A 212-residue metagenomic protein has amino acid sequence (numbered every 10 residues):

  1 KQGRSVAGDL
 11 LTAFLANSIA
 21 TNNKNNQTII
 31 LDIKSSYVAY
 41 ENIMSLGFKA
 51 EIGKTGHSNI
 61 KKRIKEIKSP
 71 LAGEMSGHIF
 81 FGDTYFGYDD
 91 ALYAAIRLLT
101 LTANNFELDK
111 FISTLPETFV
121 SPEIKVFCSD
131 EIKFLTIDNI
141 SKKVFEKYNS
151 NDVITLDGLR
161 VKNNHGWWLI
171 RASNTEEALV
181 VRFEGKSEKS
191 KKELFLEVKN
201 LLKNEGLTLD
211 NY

Functional and structural regions predicted by a protein language model:
K1-A13, A39-Y40: Short Gly/Thr/Asp-enriched flexible loops that form oxyanion-binding sites at enzyme active sites
F14-N22: A conserved helix-loop-strand patch within extracytoplasmic ligand-binding domains of the periplasmic binding
T21-R182, E188-Y212: Phosphate-binding and adjacent anionic-ligand microenvironments
